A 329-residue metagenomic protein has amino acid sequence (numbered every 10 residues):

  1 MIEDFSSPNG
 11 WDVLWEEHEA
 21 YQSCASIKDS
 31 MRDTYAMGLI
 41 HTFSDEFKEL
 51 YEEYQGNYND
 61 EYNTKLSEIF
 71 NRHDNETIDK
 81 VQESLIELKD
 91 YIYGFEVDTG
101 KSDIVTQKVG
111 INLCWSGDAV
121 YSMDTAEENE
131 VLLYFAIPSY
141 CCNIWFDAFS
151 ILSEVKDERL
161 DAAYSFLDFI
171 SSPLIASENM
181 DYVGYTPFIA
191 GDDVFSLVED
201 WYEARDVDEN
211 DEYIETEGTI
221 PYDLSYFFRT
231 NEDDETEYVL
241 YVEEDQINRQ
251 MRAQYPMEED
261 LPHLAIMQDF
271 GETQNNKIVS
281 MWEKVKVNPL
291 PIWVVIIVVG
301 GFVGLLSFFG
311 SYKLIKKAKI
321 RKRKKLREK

Functional and structural regions predicted by a protein language model:
M1-K108, S122: Extracytoplasmic ligand-binding site segments that recognize negatively charged/polar headgroups
S6-W15, W115, W145, Y185 (+1 more regions): Tryptophan-centric aromatic hotspots in well-structured domains and transmembrane helices
D12-W15, A36-L39, Q82-I86, K101 (+4 more regions): Non-transmembrane alpha-helical segments in soluble domains of secreted/periplasmic/extracellular proteins
D29-R32, C114-G117, Y182-G184: Short, well-ordered beta-to-alpha junction loops that form the rim of enzyme active sites and present histidine/acidic
T42, A126-E127, V183: Active-site catalytic pocket residues across diverse enzymes, especially alpha/beta-hydrolases
D90-D157: Extracytoplasmic/periplasmic substrate-binding proteins
F149-Q254: Mature extracytoplasmic/periplasmic domains
S225-K329: Conserved C-terminal helix/tail region of periplasmic/extracytoplasmic solute-binding proteins
